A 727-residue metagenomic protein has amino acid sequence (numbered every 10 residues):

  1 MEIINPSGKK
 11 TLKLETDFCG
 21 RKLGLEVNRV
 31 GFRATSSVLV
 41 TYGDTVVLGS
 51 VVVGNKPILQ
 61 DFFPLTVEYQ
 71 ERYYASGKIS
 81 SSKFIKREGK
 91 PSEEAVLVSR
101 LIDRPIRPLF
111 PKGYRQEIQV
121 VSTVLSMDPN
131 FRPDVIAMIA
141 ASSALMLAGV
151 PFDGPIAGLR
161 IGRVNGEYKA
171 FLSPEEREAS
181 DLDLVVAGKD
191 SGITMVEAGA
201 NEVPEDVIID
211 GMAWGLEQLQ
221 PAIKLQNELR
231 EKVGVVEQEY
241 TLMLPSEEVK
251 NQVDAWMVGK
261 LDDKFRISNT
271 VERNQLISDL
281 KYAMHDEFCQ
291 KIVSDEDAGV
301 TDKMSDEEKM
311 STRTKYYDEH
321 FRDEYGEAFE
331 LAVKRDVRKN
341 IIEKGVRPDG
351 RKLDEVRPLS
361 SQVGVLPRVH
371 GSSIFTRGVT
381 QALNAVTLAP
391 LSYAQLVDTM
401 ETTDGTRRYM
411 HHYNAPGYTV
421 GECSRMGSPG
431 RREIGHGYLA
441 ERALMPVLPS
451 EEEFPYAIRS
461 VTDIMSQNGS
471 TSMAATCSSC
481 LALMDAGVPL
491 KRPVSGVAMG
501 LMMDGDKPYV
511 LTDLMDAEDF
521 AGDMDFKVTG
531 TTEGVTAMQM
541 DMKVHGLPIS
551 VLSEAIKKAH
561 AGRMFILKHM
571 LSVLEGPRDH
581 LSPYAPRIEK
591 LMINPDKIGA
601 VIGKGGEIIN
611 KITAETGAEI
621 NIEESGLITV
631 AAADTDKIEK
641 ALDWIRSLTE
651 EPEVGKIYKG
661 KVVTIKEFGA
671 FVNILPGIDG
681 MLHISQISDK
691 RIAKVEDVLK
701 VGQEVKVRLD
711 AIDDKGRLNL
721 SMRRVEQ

Functional and structural regions predicted by a protein language model:
E2-T241: Long, basic N-terminal domains or extensions that often function in RNA/ssDNA interaction or organelle/cellular
E2-V52, Q238-T403, P586-A600, I608 (+1 more regions): Extended amphipathic alpha-helical scaffolds
A34-Q119, V124-F131, E197, I208 (+4 more regions): Glycine-rich, flexible beta-strand/loop modules in the N-terminal catalytic cores of phosphate-handling
Y42, V51-V53, Y69-E71, S122-S126 (+17 more regions): Flexible glycine-/small-residue-rich
R104-K112, L147, P390-Y393, P416-G421 (+9 more regions): Conserved helix-loop functional segments at active or binding sites
K112-I118, D153-P155, A222-Y240, V271-E272 (+8 more regions): Flexible, glycine/charged-enriched surface loops at secondary-structure junctions
G149-S268, L483-D579: Mobile "lid/hinge" segments at catalytic clefts and subdomain interfaces of large enzymes
Y584-I588, N594-Q727: Single-stranded RNA-binding regions, centering on S1/OB-family and related RNA-binding modules
